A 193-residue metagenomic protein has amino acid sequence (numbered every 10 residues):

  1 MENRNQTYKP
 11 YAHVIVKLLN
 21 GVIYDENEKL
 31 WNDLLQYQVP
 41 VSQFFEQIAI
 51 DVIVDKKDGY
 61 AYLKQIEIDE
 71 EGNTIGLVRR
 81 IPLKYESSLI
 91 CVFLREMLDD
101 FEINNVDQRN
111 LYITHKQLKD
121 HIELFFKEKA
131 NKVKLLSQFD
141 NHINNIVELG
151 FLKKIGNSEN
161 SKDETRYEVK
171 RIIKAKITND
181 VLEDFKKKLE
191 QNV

Functional and structural regions predicted by a protein language model:
M1-L77: Eukaryotic partner-binding/assembly regions in large regulatory complexes
I23-K29, N105-L124: Short acidic, hydrophobic short linear motifs in intrinsically disordered regions
Q36-V41, A130-E148: Short amphipathic alpha-helical interaction segments
Q47-V54, I143, V147-E159: A short, conserved structural fragment
A49, I53-L111: Short basic alpha-helical hairpin corresponding to helix-turn-helix/winged-helix-like nucleic-acid-binding
G59-L63, E159-K170: Minor-groove-contacting beta-hairpin "wing" of winged helix-turn-helix DNA-binding domains
I75-I81, T165-V193: Short, amphipathic alpha-helical interaction segments positioned at domain boundaries
K129-S137, L149-E164: Short conserved catalytic/interaction loops centered on acidic-Pro-aromatic/His motifs
